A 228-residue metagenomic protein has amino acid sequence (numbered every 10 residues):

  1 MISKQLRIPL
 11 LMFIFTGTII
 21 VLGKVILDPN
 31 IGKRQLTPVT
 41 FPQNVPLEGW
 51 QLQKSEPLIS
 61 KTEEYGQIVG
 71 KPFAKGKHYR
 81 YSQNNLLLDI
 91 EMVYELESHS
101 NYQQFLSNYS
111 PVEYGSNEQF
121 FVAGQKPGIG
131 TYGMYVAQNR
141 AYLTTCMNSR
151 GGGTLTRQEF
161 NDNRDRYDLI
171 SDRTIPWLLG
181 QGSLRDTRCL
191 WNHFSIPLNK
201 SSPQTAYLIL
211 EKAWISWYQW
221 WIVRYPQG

Functional and structural regions predicted by a protein language model:
M1-L6: Short, Lys/Arg-rich N-terminal segment immediately upstream of the first membrane anchor
I8-P9, F13-P29, G124-G228: A short, solvent-exposed beta-edge/loop patch
L27-E48: Alpha-helical transmembrane signal-anchor/signal-peptide segments
G32-T37, P57-S60, E91, S100 (+2 more regions): Generic marker of "main functional regions" within proteins
P42-G180: Short, solvent-exposed recognition patches
